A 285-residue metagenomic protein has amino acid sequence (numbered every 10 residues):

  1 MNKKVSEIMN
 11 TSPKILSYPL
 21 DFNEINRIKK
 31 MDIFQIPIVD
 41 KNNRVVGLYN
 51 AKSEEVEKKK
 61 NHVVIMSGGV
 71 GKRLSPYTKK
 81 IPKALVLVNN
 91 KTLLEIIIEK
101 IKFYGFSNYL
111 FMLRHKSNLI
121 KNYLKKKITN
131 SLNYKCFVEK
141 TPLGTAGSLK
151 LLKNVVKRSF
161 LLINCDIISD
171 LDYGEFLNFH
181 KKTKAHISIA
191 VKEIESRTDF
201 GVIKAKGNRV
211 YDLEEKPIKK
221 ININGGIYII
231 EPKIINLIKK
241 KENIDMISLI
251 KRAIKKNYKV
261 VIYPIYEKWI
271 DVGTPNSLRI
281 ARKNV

Functional and structural regions predicted by a protein language model:
M1, L16-S17, F34-A51: Cytosolic beta-strand hydrophobic patch enriched in CBS
N2-K14, R27, I33, K41 (+5 more regions): Conserved N-terminal catalytic core of the sugar/cofactor nucleotidyltransferase
L20-K30: Short, basic/aromatic recognition patches
I33-I36, F200, G225: Short loop/turn microsegments at loop-to-beta-strand junctions
Y49, H115, I163, A205 (+2 more regions): A conserved hydrophobic position in a structured secondary element of the catalytic/binding core that shapes
Y49-K80, L93: N-terminal nucleotide-binding beta1-loop-alpha1 segment
F160-L161, I168, G174-K181, I194-R197 (+1 more regions): Catalytic-core segments of class I nucleotidyltransferases/pyrophosphorylases that form NMP-activated intermediates
T183-E193: A short, conserved acidic/glycine-rich loop-to-beta-strand motif that forms the donor nucleotide-sugar/metal
